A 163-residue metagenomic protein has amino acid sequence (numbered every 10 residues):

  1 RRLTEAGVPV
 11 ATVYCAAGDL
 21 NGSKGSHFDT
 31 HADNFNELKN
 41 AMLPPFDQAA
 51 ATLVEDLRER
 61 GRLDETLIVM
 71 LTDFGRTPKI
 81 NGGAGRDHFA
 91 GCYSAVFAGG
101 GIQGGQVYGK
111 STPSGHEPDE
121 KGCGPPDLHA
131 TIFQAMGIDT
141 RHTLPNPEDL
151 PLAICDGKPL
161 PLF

Functional and structural regions predicted by a protein language model:
R1-F163: Ligand-binding pockets and gating/stacking loops
